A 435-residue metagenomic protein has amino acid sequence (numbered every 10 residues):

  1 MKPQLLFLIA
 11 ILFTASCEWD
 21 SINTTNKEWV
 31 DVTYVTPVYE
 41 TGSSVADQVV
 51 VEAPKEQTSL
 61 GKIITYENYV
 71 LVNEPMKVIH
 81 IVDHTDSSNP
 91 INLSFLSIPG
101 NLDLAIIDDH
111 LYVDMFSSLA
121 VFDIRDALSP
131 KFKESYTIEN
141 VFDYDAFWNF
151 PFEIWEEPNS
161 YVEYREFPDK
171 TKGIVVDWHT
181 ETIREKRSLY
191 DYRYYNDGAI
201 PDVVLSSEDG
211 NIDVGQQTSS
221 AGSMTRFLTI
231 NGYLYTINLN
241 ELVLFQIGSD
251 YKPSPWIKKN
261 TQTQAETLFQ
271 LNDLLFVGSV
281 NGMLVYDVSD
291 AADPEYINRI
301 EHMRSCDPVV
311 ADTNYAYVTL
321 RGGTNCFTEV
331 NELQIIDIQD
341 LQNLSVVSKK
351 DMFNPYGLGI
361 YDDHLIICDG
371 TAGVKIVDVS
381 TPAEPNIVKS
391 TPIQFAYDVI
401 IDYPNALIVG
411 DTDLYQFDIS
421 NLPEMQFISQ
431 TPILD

Functional and structural regions predicted by a protein language model:
M1-K2, E18: N-terminal hydrophobic targeting signals that begin at the initiator methionine
K2-L8: Sec-dependent signal peptide recognition, specifically the positively charged N-region followed immediately by
A10-L12: Short, linear, compositionally biased motifs with a strong N-terminal bias
T14-S16: C-terminal motif of bacterial Sec signal peptides marking the signal peptidase cleavage site
E18-D435: Feature marking well-ordered beta-strand scaffolds used for ligand recognition
